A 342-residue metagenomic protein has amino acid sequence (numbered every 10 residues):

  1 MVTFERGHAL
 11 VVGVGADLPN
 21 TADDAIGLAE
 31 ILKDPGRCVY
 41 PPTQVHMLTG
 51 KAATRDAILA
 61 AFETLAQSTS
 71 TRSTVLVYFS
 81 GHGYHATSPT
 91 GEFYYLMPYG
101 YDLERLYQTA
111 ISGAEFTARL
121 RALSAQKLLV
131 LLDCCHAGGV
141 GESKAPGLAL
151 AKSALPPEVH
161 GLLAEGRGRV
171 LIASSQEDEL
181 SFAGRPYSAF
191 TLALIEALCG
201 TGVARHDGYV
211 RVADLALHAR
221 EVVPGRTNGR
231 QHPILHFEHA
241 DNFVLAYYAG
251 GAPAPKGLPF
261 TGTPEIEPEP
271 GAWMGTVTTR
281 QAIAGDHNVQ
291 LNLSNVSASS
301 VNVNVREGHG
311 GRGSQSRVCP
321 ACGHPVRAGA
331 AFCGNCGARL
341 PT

Functional and structural regions predicted by a protein language model:
M1-V326, A331, N335-T342: Cysteine endopeptidase catalytic domains of the caspase/legumain-like
